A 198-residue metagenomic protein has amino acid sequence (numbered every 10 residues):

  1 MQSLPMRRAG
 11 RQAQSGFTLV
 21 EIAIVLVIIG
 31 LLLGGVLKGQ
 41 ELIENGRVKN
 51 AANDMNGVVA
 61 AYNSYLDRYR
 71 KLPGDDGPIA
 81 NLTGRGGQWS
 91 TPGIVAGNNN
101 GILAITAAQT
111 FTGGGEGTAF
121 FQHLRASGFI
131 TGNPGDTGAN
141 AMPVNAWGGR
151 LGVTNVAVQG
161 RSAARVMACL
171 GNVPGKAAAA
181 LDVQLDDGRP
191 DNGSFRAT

Functional and structural regions predicted by a protein language model:
M1-F17: N-terminal leader/signal peptides at the extreme start of proteins
A9, N63, F121-Q122: Short glycine-/small-residue-rich flexible loop motifs, especially phosphate/cofactor-binding loops
Q14, I28, R68: Short glycine/serine/threonine-biased micro-segments
L19-V20, Q40: Alpha-helical membrane-interface segments at transmembrane helix boundaries
A23-L37: Alpha-helical hydrophobic helix detector
G34-G35, E41-W89: Conserved hydrophobic/amphipathic alpha-helical signal-anchor segments
D75-T198: Low-complexity, acidic interaction segments enriched in glycine
